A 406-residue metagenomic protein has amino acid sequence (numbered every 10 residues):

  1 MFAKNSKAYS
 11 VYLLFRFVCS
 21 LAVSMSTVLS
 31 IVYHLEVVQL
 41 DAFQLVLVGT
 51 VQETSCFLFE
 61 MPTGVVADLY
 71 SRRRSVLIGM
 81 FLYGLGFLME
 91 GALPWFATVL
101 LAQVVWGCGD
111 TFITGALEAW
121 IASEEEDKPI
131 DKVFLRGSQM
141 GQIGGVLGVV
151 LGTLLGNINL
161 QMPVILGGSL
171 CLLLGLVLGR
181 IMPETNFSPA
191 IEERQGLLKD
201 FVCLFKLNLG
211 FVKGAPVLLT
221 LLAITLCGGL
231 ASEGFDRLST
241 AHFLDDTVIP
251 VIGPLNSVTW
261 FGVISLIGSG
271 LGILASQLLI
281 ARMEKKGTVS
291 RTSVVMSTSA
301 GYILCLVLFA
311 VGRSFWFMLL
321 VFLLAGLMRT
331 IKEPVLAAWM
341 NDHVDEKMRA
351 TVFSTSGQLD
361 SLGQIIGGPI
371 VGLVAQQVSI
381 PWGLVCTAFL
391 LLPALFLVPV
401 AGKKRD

Functional and structural regions predicted by a protein language model:
M1-S6, I181-L222: Juxtamembrane intracellular "pre-TM" segments in multi-pass secondary transporters
F2-F57, V217-S265: Helix-loop boundary and gating motifs at the non-cytosolic
V32, E36, V146-G167, A241-I252 (+3 more regions): Transmembrane alpha-helix termini and helix-breaking/packing motifs in multi-pass membrane transporters
C56-P94: Conserved MFS/SLC helix-loop-helix module at the cytosolic interface between two early adjacent transmembrane helices
V76, T292-V295: Primarily marks hydrophobic transmembrane alpha-helices of the MFS/SLC 12-helix fold
F81-W95, A300-R313: C-terminal ends and interior cores of transmembrane alpha-helices in multi-pass membrane transporters/permeases
V104-I143: Cytoplasmic helix-loop-helix junction between adjacent transmembrane helices in 12-TM secondary transporters
I165-G167, L172-R194, P399-D406: Helix-loop junctions on the cytosolic side of multi-pass membrane transporters, especially the intracellular loop
